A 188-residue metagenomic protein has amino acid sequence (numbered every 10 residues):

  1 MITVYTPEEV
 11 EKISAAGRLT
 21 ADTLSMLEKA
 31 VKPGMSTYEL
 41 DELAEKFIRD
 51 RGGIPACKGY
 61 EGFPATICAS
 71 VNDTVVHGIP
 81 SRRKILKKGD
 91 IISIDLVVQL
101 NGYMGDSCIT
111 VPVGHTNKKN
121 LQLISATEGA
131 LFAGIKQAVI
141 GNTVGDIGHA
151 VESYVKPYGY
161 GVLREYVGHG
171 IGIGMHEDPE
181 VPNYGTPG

Functional and structural regions predicted by a protein language model:
M1-G188: Active-site neighborhoods and metal-handling regions in enzymes and metal-associated proteins
